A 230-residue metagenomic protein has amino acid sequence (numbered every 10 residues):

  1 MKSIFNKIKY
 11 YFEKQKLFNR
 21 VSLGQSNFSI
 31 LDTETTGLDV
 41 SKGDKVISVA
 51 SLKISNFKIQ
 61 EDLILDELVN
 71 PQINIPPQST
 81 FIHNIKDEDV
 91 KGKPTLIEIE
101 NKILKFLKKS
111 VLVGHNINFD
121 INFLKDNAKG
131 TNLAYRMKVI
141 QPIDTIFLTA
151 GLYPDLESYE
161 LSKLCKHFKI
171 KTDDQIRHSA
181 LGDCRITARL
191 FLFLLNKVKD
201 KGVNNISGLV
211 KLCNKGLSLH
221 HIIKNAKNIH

Functional and structural regions predicted by a protein language model:
M1-N19, L192-H230: Acidic two-metal-ion nuclease catalytic site recognized across multiple nuclease folds, prominently DnaQ/RNase D-T
M1-S48, K58: Entry/capping segment at the start of metal-dependent catalytic domains with acidic active-site entry clusters
I4, F81-L152: Conserved DEDDh/DEDDy metal-dependent 3′-5′ exonuclease domain
T33-T35, D174-V210: A contiguous, mid-protein "functional segment" used to position or interact with cofactors/ions or partner subunits
T35-G37, N118, F147, I186: Short, glycine/acidic-enriched loop or turn micro-motifs at the edges of active sites
V49-K53: Short beta-strand scaffold segments in enzyme catalytic cores
I54-Q72: Short glycine-rich, Thr/Ser-proximal phosphate-binding strand/loop in the N-terminal lobe of ATP-dependent enzymes
N74-H83, D87-V90, I146-C184: Active-site-proximal helix-loop-helix substrate-binding element of RNase H-like nuclease domains
